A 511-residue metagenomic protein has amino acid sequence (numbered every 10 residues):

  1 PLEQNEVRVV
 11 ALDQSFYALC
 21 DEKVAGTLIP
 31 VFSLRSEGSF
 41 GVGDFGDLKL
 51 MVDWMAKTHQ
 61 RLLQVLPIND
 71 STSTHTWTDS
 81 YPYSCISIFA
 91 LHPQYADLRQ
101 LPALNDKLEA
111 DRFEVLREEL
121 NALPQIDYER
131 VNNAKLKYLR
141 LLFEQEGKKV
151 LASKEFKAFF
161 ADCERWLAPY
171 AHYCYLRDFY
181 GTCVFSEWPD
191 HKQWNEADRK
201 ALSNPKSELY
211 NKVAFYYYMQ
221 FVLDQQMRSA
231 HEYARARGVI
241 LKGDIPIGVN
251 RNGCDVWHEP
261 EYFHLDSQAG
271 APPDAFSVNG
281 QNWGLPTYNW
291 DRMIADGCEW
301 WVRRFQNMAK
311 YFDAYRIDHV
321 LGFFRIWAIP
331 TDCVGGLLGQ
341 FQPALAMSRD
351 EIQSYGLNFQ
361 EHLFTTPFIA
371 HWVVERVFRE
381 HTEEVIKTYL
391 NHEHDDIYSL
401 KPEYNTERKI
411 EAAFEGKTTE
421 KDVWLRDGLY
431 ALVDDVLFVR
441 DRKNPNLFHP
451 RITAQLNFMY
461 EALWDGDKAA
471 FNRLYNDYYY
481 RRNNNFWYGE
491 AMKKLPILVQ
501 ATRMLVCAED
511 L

Functional and structural regions predicted by a protein language model:
P1-L511: Catalytic cores of glycan-processing enzymes that make or break glycosidic bonds
